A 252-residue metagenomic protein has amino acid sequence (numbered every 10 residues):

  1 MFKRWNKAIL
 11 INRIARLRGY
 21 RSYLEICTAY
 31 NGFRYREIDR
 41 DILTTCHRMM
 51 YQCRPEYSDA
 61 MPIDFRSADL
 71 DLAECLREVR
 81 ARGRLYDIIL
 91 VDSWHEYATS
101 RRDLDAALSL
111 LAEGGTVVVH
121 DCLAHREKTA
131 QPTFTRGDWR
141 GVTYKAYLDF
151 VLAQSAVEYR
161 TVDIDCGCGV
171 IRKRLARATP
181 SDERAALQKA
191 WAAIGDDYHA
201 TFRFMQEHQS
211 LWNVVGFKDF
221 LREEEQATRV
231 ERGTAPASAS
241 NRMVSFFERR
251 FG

Functional and structural regions predicted by a protein language model:
M1-L90, W94-V118, C122-G252: A short alpha-helical cap/connector motif
